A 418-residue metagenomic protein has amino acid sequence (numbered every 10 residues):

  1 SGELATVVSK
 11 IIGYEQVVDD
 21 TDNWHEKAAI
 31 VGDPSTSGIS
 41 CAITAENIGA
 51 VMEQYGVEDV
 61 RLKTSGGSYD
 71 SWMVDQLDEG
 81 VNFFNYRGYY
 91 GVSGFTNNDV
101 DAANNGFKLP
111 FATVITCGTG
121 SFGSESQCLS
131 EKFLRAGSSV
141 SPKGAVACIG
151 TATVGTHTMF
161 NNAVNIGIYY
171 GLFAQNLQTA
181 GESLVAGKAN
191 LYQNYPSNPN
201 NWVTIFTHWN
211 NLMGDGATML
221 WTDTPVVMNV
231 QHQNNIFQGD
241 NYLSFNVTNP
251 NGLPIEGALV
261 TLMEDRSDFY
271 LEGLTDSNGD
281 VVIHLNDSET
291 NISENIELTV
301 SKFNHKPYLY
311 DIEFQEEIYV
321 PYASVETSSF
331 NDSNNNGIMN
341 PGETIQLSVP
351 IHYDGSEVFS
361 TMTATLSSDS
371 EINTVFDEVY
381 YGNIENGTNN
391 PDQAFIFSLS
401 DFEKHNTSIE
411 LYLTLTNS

Functional and structural regions predicted by a protein language model:
S1-P307: Cysteine-dependent hydrolase recognition
A217-V227, Q315-T327: Proline/serine/threonine-rich low-complexity linkers at boundaries of modular beta-sandwich domains
N234-G239, N335-E343: Short, solvent-exposed loop/linker segments at the N-terminal edge of repeated beta-sheet extracellular domains
P254-E256, S356-M362: Short acidic/proline- and small/hydrophobic-mixed sequence motifs that coincide with surface turns and coil-to-beta
L271-L274, N278-V282, N373-E403: Intrinsically disordered, low-complexity Pro/Gly/Ser/Thr-rich segments with frequent PxxP/GP/PP motifs and embedded
N291-N295, V300-Q315, I396-S418: Terminal connector regions
E326-N335: Short, solvent-exposed loop/edge segments of extracellular or virion-exposed proteins
I351-G355: Asparagine-centered strand-capping/turn motif at beta-strand->loop junctions
